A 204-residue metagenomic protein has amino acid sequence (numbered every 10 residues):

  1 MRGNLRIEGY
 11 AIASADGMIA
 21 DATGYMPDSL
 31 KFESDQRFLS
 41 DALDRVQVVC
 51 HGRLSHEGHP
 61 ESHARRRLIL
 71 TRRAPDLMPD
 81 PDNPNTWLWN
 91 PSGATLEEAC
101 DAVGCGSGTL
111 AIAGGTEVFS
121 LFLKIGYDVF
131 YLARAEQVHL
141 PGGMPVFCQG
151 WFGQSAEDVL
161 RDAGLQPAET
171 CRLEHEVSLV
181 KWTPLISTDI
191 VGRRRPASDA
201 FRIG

Functional and structural regions predicted by a protein language model:
M1-G204: Enzymes that bind and transform nitrogen-containing heteroaromatic metabolites
